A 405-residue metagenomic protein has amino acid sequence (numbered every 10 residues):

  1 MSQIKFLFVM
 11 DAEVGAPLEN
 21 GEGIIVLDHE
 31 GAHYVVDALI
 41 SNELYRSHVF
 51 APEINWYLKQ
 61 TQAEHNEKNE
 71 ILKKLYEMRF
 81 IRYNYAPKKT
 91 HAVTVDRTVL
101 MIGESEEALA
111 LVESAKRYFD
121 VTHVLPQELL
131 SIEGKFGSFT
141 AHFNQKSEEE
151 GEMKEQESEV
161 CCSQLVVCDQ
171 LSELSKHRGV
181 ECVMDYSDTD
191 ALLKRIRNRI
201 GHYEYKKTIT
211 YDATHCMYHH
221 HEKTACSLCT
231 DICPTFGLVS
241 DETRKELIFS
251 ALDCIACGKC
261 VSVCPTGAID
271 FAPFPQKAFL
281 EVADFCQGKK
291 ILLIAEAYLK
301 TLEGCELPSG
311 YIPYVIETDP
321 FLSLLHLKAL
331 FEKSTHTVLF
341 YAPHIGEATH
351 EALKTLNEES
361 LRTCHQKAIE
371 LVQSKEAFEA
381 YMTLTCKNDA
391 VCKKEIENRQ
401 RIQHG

Functional and structural regions predicted by a protein language model:
M1-I232, F236, G288-C305, H365-G405: Ferredoxin-type iron-sulfur electron-transfer modules and their immediate structural context
T224-I248, K259-Q276: Iron-sulfur cluster-binding cysteine motifs and their immediate structural context in ferredoxin-like electron-transfer
T230, G237-L238, E242, P308 (+1 more regions): Long hydrophobic segments that form regular secondary structure
F271, P275-Q287: A contiguous, basic/glycine-rich beta-loop/short-helix subdomain that forms a polymer-engagement track
S309-L322, K333-H344, A348-H350: Long, compositionally biased charged/polar accessory segments in the mid-to-C-terminal portions of proteins
G346-K375: Short acidic, glycine/proline-enriched helix-loop-strand junctions
